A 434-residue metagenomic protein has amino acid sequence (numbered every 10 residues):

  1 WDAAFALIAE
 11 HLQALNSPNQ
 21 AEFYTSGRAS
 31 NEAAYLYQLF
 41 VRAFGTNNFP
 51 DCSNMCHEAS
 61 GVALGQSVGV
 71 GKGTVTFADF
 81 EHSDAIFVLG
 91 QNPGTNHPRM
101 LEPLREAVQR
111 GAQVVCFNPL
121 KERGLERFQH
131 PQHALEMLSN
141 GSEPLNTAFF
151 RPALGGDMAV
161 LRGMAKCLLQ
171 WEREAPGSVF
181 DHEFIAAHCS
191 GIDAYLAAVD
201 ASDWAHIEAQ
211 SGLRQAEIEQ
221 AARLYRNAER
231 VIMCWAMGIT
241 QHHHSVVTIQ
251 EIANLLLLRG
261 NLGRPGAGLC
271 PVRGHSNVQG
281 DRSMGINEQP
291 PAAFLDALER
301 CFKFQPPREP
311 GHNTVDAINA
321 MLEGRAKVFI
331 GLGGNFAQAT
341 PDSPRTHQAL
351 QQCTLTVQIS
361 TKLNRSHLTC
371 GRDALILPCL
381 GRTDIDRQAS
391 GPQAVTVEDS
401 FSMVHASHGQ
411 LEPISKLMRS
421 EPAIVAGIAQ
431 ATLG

Functional and structural regions predicted by a protein language model:
A3-A85: Long, structured ligand/cofactor-binding scaffold of large enzymes
H57-P265, V272-G434: Non-catalytic alpha/beta scaffold blocks inside enzyme catalytic domains
